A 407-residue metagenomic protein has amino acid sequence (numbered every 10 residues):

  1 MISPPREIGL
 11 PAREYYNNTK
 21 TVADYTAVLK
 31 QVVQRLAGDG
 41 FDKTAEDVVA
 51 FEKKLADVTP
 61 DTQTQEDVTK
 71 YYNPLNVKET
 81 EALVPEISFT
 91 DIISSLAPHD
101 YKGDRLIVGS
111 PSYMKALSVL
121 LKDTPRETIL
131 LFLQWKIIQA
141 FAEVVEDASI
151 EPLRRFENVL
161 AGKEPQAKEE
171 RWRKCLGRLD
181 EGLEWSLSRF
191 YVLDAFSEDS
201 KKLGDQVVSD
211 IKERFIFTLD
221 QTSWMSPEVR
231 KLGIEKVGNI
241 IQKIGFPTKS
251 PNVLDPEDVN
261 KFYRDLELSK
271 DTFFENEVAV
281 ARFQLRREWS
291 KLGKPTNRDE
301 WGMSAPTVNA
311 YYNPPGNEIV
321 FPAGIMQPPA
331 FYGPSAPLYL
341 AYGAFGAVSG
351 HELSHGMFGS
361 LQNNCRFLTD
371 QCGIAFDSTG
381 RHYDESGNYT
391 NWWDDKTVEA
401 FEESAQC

Functional and structural regions predicted by a protein language model:
M1-R6: Extracytoplasmic mature domains of secreted/periplasmic and thylakoid-lumen proteins
E7-L10, I138-E151: Short, surface-exposed beta-strand/loop "edge" segments at domain boundaries and coil↔beta transitions
I8, Y15-D61, Q65: Core subunits and conserved enzymes of cellular information-processing and envelope-translocation systems across
E14-Y15, A336: Short, polar loop/linker segments at the starts of domains and inter-domain junctions
L29-Q34, S118, I216-Q221: Amphipathic alpha-helical segments within well-ordered protein domains
V33, P125-R126, E146-S149: Catalytic cores of PAPS-dependent sulfotransferases and nucleotide-sugar/CMP/GDP-dependent glycosyltransferases
V48, K54, T69, P74-M114 (+3 more regions): Intrinsically disordered, low-complexity linker/terminal regions across diverse proteins
